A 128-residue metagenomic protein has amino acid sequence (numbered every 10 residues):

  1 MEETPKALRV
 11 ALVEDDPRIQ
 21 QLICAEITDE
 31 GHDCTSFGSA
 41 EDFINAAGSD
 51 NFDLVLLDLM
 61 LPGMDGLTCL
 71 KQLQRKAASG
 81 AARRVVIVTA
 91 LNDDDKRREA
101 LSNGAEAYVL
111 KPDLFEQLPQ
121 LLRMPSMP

Functional and structural regions predicted by a protein language model:
M1-A11, P17, L114-P128: Non-catalytic signal-transmission and effector/linker regions of two-component phosphorelay proteins
D16-T35: Two-component/phosphorelay signaling modules centered on CheY-like receiver
S36, L61-M64, S102: Residue-level signal for the "D+5" position in two-component response regulator receiver
S36-L54: Acidic, metal-coordinating helix/loop segments flanking the phosphotransfer/catalytic sites of two-component signaling
S39, D65-T68: Acidic catalytic/metal-coordinating carboxylates
D58, T89: Active-site residues of response regulator receiver
L67-A81: Short amphipathic alpha-helix used as the core "switch/output" element in two-component signaling
T68, N92-V109: Alpha4 helix (beta4-alpha4-beta5 surface) of REC/receiver domains from two-component response regulators
